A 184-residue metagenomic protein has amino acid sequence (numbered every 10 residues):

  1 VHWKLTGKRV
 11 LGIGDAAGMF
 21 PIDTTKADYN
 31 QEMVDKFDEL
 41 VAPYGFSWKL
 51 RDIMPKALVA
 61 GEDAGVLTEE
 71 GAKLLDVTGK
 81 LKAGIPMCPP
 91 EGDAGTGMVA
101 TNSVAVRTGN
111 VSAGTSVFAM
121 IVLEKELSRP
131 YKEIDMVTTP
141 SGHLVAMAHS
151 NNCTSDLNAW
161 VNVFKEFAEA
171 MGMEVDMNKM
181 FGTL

Functional and structural regions predicted by a protein language model:
H2-D15, F20-S47, G61-L184: Active-site core segments that coordinate phosphate-bearing ligands/cofactors across diverse enzyme families
